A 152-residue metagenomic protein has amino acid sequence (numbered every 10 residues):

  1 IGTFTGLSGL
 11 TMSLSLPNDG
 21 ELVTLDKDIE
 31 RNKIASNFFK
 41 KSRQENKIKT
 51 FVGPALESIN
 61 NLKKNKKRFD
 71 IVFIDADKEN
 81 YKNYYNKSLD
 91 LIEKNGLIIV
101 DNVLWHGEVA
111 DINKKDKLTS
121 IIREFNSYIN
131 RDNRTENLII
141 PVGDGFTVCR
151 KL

Functional and structural regions predicted by a protein language model:
I1-L152: S-adenosylmethionine/decaboxylated-SAM
